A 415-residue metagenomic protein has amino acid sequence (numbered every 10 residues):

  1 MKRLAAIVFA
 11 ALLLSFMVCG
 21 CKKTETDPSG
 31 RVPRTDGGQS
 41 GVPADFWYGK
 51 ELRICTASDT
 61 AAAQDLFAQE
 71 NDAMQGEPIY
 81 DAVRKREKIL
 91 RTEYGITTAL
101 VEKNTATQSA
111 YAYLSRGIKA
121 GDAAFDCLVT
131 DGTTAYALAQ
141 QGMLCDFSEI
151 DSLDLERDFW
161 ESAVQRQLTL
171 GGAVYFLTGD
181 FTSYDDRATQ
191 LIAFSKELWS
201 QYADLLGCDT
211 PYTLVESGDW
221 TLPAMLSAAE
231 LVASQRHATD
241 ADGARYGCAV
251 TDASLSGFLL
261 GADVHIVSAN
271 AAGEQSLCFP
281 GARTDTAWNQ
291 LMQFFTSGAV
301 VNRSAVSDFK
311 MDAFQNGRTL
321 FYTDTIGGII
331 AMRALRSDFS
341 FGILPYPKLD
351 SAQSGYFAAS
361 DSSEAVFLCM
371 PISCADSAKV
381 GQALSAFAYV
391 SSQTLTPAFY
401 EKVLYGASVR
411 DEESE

Functional and structural regions predicted by a protein language model:
K2-A10, L14-Q141, S362: Conserved N-terminal structural module of periplasmic/extracytoplasmic solute-binding proteins
G38, V42-K50, N104-Q108, G132-Q190: Hinge/lid segment of periplasmic solute-binding proteins
C55, D122-L128, G132, L170-I192 (+1 more regions): Extracytoplasmic/periplasmic solute-binding protein
K103-Y113, S217-A224, V301-Q315: Short helix-initiation/N-cap motifs at beta->coil->alpha
A120-V129, M143-C145, Q315-D324, F339: Alpha-to-beta junction loops
L153-F159, V215-S217, H265-T284, S351-A358: Short, solvent-exposed loop/beta-turn-alpha elements that line the ligand-binding surface or hinge of extracytoplasmic
L222, L226-L231, S268-V306: Glycine-centered hinge/linker elements that transmit conformational signals in sensory and ligand-binding systems
A334-G406: Extracytoplasmic/periplasmic substrate-recognition and gating elements
